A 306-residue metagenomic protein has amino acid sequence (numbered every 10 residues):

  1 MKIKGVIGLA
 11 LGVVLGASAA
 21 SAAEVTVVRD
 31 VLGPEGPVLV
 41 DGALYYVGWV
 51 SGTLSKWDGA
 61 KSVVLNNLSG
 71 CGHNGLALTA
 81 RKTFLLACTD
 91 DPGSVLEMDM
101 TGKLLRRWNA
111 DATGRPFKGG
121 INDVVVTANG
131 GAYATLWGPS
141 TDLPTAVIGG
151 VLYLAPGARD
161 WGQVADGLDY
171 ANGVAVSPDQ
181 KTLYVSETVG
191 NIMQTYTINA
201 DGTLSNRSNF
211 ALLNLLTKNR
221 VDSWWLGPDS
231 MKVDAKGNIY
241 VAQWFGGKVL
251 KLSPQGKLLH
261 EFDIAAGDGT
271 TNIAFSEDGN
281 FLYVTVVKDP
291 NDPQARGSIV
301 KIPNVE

Functional and structural regions predicted by a protein language model:
M1-G8: Bacterial N-terminal signal peptides that target proteins for export
G8-A17: Bacterial N-terminal signal peptides
S21-E24, A60-V63, G102-R106, L154-G162 (+2 more regions): Beta-strand initiation motifs
R29-G42, W49, L68-C88, S94 (+8 more regions): Beta-rich, blade/repeat-based domains predominating in secreted/periplasmic proteins but also intracellular
Y45-N67: Beta-propeller domains
S51-T53, D91-G93, P139-D142, G190-I192 (+2 more regions): Short glycine/acidic-enriched loop and turn motifs that connect beta-strands
T53-S55, S94-L96, G149-L152, I192-Q194 (+2 more regions): A short loop-to-beta-strand structural motif that recurs across blades of beta-propeller domains
Y196-T203, P303-E306: Short loop/turn segments immediately following beta-strands, especially the blade-tip and inter-blade linker loops
